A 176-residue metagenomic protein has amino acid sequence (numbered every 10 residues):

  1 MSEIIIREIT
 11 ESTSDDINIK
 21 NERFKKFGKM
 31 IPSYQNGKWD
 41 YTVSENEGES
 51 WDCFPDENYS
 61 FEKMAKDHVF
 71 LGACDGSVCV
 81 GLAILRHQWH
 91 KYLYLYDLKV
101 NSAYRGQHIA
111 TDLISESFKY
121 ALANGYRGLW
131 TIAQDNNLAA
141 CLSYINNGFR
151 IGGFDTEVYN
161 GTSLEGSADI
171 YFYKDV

Functional and structural regions predicted by a protein language model:
S2-I6, E11-S12: DNA-contacting interfaces and partner/effector-binding or oligomerization modules in DNA-centric proteins
E3, Q134-N136, N147-R150, E157-V176: C-terminal "cap" of GNAT-fold acetyltransferases
E11-S12, I19-Y92, Y96, N101-S102 (+3 more regions): Acetyl-CoA-dependent GNAT
Q35, L95, L122, A139 (+1 more regions): Short secondary-structure boundary/hinge segments and terminal tails
C79, Y94, G125-R127, G148: Short loop/turn motifs at secondary-structure junctions
V100, G106-K119, I145-N146: Conserved acetyl-CoA-binding loop-helix of GNAT-fold acetyltransferases
L113, N137-A140: Conserved short alpha-helix immediately C-terminal to the canonical SAM/SAH-binding motif I of Rossmann-like
A121-A133: Conserved GNAT acetyl-CoA-binding A-motif
